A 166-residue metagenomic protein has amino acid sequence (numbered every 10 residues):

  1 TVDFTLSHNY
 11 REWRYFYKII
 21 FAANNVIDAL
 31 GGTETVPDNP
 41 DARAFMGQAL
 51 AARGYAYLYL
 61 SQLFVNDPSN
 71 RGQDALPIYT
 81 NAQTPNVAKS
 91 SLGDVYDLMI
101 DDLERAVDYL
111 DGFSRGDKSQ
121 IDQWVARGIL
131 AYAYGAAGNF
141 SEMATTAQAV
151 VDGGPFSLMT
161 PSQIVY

Functional and structural regions predicted by a protein language model:
T1-L63, S90, V107-F113: Conserved, well-structured interaction surfaces
A22, L50, V95, D102 (+3 more regions): Alpha-helical solenoid repeat scaffolds, predominantly canonical TPR units
P40, L63-G93, D97: Short coil/linker segments at helix-helix boundaries
A56, A131-A133: Residue-level signature for tetratricopeptide repeat
G138-Y166: Hydrophobic-face positions in mid-chain alpha helices that act as interaction patches
